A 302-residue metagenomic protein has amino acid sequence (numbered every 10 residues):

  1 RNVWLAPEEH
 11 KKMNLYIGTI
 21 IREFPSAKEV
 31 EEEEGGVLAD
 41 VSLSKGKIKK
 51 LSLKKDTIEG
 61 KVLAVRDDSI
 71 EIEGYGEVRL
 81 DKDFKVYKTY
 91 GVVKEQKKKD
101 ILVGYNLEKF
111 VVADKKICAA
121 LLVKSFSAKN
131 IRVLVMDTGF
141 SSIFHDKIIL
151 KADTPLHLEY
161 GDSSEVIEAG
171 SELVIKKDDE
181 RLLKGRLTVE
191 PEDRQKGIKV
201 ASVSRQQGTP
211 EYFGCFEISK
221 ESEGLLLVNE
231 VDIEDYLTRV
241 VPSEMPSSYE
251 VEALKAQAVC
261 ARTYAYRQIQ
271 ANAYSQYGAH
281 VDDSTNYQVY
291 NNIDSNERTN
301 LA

Functional and structural regions predicted by a protein language model:
R1-A302: Conserved, single-site charged/polar hotspot
